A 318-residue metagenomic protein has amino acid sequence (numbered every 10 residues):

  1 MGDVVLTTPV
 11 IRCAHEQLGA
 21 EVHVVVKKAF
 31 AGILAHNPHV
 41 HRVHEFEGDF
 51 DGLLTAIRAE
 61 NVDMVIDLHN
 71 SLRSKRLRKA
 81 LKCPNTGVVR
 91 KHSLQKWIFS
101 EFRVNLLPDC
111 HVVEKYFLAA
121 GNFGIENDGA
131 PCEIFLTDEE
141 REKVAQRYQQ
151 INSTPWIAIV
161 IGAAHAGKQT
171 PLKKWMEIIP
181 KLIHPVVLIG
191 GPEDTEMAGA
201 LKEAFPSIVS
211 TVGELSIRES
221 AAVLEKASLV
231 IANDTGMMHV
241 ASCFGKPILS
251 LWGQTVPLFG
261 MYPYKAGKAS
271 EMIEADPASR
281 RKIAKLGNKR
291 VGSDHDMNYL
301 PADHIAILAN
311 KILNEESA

Functional and structural regions predicted by a protein language model:
M1-A318: Catalytic machinery of carbohydrate-active enzymes, primarily nucleotide-sugar-dependent glycosyltransferases
